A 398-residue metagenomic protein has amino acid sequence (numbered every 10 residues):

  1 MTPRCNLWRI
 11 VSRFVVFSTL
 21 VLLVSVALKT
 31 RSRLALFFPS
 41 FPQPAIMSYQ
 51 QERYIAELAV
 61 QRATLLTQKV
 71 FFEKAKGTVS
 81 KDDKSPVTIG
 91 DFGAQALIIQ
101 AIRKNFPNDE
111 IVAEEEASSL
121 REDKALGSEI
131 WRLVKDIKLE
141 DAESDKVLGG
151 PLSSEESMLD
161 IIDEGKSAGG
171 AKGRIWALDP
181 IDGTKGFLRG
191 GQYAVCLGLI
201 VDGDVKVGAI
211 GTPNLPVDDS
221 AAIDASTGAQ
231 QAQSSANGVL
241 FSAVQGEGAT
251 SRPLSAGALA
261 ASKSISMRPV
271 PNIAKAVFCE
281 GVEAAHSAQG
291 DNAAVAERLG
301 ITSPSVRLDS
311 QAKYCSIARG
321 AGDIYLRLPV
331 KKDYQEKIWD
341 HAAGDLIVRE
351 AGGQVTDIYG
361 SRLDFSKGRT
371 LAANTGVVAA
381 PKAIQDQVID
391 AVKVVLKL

Functional and structural regions predicted by a protein language model:
M1-W8, M47-S48: PEST-like, low-complexity acidic/proline-rich intrinsically disordered segments, predominantly at protein N-termini
N6-R33, L398: Terminal signal-anchor or tail-anchor transmembrane helices that tether membrane-associated enzymes to cellular
T30-I46: Short, Lys/Arg-enriched N-terminal segments with co-localized hydrophobic residues within the first ~10-30 amino acids
F41-I181, N214-P216, S255, K382-I384 (+1 more regions): N-terminal subdomain of lithium-sensitive/metallo-dependent phosphomonoesterases centered on the IMPase/IPPase/PAP
T88-K104, E110, K185-G198, R298-I317 (+2 more regions): Generic detector of contiguous secondary-structure segments
E115, P180-D182, L199-V201, E247 (+2 more regions): Short, flexible loop/turn elements at secondary-structure junctions
E155-D160, G169-V239, V244: DPxDG-like acidic metal-binding loop motif
N214-V217, A222-L398: An extended, acidic
